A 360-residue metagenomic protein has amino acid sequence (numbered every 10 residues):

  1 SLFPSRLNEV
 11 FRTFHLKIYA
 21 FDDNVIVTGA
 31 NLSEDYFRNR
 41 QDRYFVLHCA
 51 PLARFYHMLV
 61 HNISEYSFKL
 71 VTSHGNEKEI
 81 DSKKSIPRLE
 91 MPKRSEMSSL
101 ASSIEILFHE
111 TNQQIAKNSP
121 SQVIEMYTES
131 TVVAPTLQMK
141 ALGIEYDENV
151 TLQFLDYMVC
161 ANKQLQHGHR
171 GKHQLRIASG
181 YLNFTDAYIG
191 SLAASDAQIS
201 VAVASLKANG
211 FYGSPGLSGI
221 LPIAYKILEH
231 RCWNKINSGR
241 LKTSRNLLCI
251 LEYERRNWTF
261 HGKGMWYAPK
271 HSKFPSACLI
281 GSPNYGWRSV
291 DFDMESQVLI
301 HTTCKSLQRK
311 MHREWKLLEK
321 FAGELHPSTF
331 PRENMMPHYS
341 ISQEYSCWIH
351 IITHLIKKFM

Functional and structural regions predicted by a protein language model:
S1-I26, A30, E34-N39, Y44-F68 (+2 more regions): PLD/PLD-like phosphodiesterase catalytic module centered on the HKD motif
L2-L7, V27-T28, F55-Q113: Extended catalytic-interface subdomain
T72-N76, Q122-Y127, H326-E333: Short coil/turn segments at secondary-structure boundaries
K83-Y157: Active-site cores of enzymes that catalyze phosphoryl transfer or operate on phosphate-rich substrates
